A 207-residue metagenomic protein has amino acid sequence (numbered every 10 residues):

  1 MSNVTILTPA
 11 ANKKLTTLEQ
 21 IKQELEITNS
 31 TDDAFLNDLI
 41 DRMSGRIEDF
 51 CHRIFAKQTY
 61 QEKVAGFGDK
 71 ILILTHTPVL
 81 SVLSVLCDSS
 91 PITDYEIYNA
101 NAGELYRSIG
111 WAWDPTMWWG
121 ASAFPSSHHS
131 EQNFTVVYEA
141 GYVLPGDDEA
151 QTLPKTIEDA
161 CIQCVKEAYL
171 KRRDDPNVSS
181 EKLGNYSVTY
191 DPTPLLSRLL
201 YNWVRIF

Functional and structural regions predicted by a protein language model:
M1-F207: Divalent metal-cofactor coordination and adjacent catalytic microenvironments
